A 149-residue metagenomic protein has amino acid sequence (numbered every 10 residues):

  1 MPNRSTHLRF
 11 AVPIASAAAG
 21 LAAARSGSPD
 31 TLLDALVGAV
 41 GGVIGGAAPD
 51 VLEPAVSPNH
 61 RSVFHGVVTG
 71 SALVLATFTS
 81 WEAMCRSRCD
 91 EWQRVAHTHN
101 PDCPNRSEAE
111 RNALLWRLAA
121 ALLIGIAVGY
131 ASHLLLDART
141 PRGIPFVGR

Functional and structural regions predicted by a protein language model:
M1-R149: N-terminal membrane-targeting hydrophobic helices
